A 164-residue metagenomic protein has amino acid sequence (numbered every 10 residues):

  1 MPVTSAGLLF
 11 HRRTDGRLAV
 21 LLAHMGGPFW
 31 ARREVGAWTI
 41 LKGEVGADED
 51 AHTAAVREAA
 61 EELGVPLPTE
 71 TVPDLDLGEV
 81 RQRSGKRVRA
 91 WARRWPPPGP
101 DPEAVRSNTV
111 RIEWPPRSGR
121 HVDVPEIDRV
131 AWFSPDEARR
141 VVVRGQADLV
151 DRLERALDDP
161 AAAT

Functional and structural regions predicted by a protein language model:
M1-I40, W91: N-terminal strand-loop-strand
D15-R17, G27-W30, G46-A47, S84-G85 (+1 more regions): Short, charged/polar surface micro-motifs in flexible loops or helix N-caps
R32, D48, V141: Residues that scaffold the ATP/ADP-binding catalytic core of kinase and kinase-like folds
G36-L41, A47, R83, A92-R93 (+1 more regions): Functional cleft and adjacent loop/helix regions within the main domain that mediate ligand binding or catalysis
I40-L75, S134: The catalytic Nudix box helix
E79-G119, A131, L153: Active-site-adjacent beta-strand/loop module that shapes the phosphate/pyrophosphate-binding cleft
R120-D136: Alpha-helix-centered segments that form part of catalytic cores
A131, P135-T164: Charged phosphate-binding loop/patch that engages nucleotide di/tri-phosphates or the phosphate backbone of nucleic
